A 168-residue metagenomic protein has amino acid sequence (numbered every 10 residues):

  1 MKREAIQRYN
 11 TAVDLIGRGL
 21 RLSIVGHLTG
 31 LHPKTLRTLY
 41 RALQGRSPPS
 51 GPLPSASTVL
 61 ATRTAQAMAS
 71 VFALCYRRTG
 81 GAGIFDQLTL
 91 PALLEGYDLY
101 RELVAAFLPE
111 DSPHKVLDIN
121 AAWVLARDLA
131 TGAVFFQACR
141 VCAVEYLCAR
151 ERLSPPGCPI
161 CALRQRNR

Functional and structural regions predicted by a protein language model:
M1-D14, R18, L22-R168: Long, charge-rich, low-complexity intrinsically disordered regions
